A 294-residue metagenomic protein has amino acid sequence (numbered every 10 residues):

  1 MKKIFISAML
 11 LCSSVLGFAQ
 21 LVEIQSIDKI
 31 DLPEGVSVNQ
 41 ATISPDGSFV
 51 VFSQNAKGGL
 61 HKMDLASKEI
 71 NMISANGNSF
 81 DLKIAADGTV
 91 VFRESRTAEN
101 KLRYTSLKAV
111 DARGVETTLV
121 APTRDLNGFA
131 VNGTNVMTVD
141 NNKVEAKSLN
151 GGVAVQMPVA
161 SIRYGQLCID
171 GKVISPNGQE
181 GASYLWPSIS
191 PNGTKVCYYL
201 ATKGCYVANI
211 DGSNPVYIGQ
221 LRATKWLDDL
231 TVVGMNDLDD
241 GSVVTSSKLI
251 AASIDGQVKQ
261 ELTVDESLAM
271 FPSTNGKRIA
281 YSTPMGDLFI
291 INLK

Functional and structural regions predicted by a protein language model:
M1-L21: Bacterial Sec-dependent N-terminal signal peptides
Q20-K294: Sequence signature of WD/YWTD-type beta-propeller architectures
